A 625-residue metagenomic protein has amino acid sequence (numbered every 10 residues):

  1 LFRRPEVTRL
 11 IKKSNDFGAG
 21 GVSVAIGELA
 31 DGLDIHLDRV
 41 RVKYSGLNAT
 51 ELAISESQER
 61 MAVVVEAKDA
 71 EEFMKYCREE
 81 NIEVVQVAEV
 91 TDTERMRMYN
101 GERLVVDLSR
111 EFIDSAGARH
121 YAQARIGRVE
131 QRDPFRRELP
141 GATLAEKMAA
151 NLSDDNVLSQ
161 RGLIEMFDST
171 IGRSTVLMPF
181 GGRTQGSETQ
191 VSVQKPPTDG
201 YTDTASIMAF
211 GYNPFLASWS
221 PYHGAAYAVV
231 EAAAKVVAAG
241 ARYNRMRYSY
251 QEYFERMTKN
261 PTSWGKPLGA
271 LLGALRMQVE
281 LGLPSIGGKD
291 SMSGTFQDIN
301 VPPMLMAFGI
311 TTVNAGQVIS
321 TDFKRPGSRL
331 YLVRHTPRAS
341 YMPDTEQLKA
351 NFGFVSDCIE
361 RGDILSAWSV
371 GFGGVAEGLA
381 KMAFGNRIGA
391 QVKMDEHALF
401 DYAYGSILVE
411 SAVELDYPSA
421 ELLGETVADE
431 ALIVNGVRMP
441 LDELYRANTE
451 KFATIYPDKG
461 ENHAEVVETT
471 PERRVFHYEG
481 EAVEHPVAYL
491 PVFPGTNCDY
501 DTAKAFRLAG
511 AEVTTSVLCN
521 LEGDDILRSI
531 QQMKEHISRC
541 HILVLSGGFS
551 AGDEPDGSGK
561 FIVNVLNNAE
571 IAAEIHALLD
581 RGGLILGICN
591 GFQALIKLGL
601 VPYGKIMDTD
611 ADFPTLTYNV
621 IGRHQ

Functional and structural regions predicted by a protein language model:
L1-A551, V565-H576: Glycine/proline-enriched, intrinsically flexible loops and inter-domain linkers
S550-Q625: Cysteine-nucleophile active-site neighborhood
